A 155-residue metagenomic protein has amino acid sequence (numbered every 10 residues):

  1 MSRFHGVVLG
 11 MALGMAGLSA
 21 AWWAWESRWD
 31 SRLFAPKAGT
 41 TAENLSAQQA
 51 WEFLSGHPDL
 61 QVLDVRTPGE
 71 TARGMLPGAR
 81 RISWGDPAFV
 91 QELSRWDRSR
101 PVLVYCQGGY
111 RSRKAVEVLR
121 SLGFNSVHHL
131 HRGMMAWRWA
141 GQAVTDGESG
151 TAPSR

Functional and structural regions predicted by a protein language model:
S2-F53, P58-L60, P68-P101, Y110-R155: Rhodanese-like catalytic fold shared by cysteine-dependent sulfurtransferases and DSP/PTP-type phosphatases
Y105: Short, surface-exposed ligand- or partner-binding patches at beta-edge/loop junctions that are enriched in aromatics
